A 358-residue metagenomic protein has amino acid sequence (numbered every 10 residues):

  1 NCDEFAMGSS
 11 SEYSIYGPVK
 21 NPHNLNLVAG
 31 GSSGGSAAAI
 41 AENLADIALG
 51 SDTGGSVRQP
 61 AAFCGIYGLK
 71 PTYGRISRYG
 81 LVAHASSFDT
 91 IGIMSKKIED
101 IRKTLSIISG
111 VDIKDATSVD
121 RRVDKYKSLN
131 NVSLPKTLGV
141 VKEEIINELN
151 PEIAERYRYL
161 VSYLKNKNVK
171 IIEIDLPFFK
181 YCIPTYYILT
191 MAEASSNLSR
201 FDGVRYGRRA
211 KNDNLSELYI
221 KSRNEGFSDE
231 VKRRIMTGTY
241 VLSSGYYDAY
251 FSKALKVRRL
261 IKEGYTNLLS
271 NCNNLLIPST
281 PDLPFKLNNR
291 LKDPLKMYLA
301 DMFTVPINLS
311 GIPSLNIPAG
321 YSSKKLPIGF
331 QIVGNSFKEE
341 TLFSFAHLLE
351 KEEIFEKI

Functional and structural regions predicted by a protein language model:
N1-F88, V141-E143, A192, I277-L295: Short glycine/serine-rich loop/turn segments
Y16, T185-M191, P327-F337: Short basic, glycine-rich beta-strand/loop surfaces that mediate nucleic-acid
A37-A38, S162, V305: Alpha-helical segments flanking ligand/cofactor-binding loops in enzyme cores
E42, D46-I47, T53-N147, R158-K167 (+3 more regions): Structural helix-boundary/capping segments
S133, I146, F178-F179, D202-L309: Serine-dependent amide/ester hydrolase catalytic core
G139, V169-Y186, S322: Short connector loops at secondary-structure junctions
